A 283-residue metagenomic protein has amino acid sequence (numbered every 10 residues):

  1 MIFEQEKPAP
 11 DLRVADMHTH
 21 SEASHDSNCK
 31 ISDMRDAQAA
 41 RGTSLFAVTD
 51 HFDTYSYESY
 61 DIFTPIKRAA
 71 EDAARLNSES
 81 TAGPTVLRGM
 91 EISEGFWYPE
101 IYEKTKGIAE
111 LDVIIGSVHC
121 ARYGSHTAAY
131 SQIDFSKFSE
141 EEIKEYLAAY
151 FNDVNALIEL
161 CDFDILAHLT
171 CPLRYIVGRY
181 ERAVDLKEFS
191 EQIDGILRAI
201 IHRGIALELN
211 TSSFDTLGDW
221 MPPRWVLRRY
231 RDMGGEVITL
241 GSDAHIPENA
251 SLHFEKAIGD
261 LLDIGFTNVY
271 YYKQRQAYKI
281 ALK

Functional and structural regions predicted by a protein language model:
M1-P99, K106-I108, Y175-K187, G241 (+1 more regions): An N-terminally biased module of ancient metal coordination in phosphate/nucleic-acid-related enzymes
L12-D16, L45-A47, T85-G89, D112-I115 (+4 more regions): Structural preference for beta-strand elements that scaffold enzyme active sites
A37-A40, A156, A199, R229-D232 (+1 more regions): Alpha-helical scaffold elements within enzyme catalytic domains, especially in hydrolases
R41, A109, L160-D164, M233 (+1 more regions): Structured loop/turn residues at beta-strand edges in well-structured enzyme cores
H51, H119, C171-R174, S212 (+1 more regions): Flexible loop residues that form catalytic and substrate-binding hotspots at small-molecule/glycan-binding clefts
S59-H202: Extended substrate/RNA-proximal surfaces in nucleic-acid metabolism proteins
D194-S242: Glycine/small-residue-rich hydrophobic helix-like segments
P223, L227-R228, D232-K283: Long, positively charged, glycine-interspersed low-complexity recognition regions
